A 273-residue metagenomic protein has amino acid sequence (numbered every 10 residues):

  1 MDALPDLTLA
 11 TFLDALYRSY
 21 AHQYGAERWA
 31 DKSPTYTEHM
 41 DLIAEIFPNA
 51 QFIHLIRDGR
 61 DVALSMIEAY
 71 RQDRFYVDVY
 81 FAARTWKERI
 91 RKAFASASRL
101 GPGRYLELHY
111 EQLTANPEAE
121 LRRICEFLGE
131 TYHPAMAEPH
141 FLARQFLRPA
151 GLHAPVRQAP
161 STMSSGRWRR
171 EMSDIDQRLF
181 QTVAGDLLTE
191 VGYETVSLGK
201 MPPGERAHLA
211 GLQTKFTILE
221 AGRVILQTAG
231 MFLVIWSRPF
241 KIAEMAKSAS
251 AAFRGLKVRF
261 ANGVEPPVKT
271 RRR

Functional and structural regions predicted by a protein language model:
M1-Y36, G263-P267: PAPS-dependent sulfation machinery
A3-A10, S33, A83, T114 (+2 more regions): Generic detection of long, well-ordered alpha-helical segments
Y17-T162: PAPS-dependent sulfotransferase catalytic domain
I67-Y70, F94-S98, E126, E130-R273: PAPS-dependent sulfotransferases, especially Golgi type II membrane carbohydrate sulfotransferases
